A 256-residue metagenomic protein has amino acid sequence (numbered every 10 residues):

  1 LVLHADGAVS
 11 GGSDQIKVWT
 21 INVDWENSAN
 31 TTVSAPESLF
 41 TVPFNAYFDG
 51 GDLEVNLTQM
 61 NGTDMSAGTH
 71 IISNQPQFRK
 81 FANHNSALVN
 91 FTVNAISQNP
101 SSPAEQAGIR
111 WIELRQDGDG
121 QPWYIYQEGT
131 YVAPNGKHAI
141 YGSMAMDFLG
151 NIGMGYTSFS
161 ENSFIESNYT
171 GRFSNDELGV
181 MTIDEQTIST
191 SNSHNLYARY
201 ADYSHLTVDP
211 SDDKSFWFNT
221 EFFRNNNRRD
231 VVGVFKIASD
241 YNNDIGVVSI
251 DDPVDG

Functional and structural regions predicted by a protein language model:
L1-D240: C-terminal PAP-associated
S239-G256: Extracellular/luminal regions of secreted and cell-surface proteins that mediate adhesion/ECM remodeling
